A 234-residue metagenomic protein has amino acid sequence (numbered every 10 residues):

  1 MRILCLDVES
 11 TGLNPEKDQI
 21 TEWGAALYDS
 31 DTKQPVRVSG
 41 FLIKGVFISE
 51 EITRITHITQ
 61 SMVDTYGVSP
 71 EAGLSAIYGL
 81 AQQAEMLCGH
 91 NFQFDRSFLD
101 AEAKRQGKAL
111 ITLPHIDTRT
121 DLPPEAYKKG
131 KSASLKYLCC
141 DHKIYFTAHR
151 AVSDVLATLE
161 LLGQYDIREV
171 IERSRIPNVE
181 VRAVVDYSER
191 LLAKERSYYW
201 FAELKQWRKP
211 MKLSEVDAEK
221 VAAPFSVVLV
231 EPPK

Functional and structural regions predicted by a protein language model:
M1-T112, A133-H149: Conserved non-catalytic scaffold segment of RNase H-like nuclease domains
G12-N14, M62, R96, I116 (+3 more regions): Hydrophobic positions within alpha-helical membrane elements
A101-K104, H115-A133: Short alpha-helix plus adjacent loop in nuclease-associated cores
E102, L138, A151-Y165: AAA+ P-loop ATPase catalytic core
P114-I116, D121, A148-L156: Short, surface-exposed recognition loops or helix-turn segments adjacent to catalytic cores
L156-A157, L161-K234: Accessory DNA-engaging acidic/polar modules
